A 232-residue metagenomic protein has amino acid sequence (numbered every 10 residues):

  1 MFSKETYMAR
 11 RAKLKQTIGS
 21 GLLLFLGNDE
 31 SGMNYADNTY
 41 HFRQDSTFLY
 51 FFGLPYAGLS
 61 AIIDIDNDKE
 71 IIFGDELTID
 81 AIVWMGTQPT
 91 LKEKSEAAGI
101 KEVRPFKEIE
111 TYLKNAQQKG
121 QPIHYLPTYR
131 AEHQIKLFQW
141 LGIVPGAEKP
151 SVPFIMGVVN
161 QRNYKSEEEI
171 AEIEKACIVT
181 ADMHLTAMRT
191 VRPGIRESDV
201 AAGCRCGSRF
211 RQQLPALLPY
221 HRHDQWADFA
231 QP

Functional and structural regions predicted by a protein language model:
M1-A181: A composition/biophysics-driven feature that prefers long, compositionally simple stretches
I18, D29, A187-M188, F210: Gly/Pro-rich turn-and-neighbor structural signature
M33-F42, Q139-G142, V152-G157, Y164 (+1 more regions): Short catalytic-site patches enriched in acidic/histidine residues that coordinate or position cofactors/metals
N115-Q118, V179-D182, R192-P193, F210-L214: Secondary-structure boundary elements
Q121, G146-E148, L185, R192 (+1 more regions): Residue-level signal for secondary-structure boundary elements
Q161-Y164, E168-A171, K175, D182 (+1 more regions): A charged, amphipathic alpha-helical module
